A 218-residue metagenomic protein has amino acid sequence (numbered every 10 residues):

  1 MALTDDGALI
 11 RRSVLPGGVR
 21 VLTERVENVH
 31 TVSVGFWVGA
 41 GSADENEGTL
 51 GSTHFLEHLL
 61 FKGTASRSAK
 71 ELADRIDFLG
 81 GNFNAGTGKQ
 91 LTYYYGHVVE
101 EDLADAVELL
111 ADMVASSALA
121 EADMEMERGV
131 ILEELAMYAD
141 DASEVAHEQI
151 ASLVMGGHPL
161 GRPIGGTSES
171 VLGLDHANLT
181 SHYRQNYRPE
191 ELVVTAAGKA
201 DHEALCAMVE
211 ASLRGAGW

Functional and structural regions predicted by a protein language model:
M1-T31: N- or domain-start disorder-to-order transition segments that initiate the globular core
A8-L9, V14, R25, A69-W218: Charge-rich, well-structured scaffold segments of protease-associated domains
V19, E27-V29, A40-S42, A65 (+2 more regions): Residues that cap or initiate secondary-structure elements
R20, G39, T53, D141-A142 (+1 more regions): Hydrophobic alpha-helical segments, principally membrane-spanning helices and signal/leader peptides
S33-H97: M16/MPP (pitrilysin/insulinase) zinc-metallopeptidase core fold and M16-derived inactive scaffolds
